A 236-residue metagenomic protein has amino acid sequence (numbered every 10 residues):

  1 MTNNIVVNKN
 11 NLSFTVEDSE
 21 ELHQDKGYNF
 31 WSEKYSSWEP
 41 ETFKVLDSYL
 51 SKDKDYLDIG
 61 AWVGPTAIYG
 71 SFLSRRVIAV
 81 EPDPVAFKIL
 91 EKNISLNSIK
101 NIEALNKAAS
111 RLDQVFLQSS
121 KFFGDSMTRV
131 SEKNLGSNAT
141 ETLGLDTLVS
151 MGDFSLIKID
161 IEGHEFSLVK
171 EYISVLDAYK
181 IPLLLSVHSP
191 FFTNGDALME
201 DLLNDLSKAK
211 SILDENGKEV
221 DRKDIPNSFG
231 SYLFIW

Functional and structural regions predicted by a protein language model:
M1-N93, N97, K133-G136, V149-S150 (+2 more regions): S-adenosyl-L-methionine
W38, P82, A86, S137-E141 (+3 more regions): Soluble or luminal CAZymes and related metallo-dependent hydrolases
L57, I78, L105, E141 (+2 more regions): Conserved Rossmann-like nucleotide-binding pocket used by diverse enzymes that bind dinucleotide cofactors
A61-V63, P84, A109-R111, I161-E165 (+1 more regions): Short, glycine/acidic-enriched loop or turn micro-motifs at the edges of active sites
P65, Q114, F166-K170: Short N-terminal helix/helix-N-cap motif within the alpha/beta-hydrolase-1
G70, L90, Q118, L168-Y172: Hydrophobic packing residues within well-ordered alpha-helices of enzyme cores
L73-R75, G144-W236: Conserved acidic-Pro-Pro-aromatic motif
E91-D146: S-adenosyl-L-methionine
